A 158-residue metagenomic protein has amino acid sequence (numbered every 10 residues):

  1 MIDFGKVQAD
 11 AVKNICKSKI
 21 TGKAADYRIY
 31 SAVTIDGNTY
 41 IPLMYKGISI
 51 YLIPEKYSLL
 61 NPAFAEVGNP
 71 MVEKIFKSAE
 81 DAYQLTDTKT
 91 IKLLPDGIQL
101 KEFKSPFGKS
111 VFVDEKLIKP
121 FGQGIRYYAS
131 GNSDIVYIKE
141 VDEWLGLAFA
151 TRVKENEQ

Functional and structural regions predicted by a protein language model:
M1-Q158: DNA polymerase processivity clamps
